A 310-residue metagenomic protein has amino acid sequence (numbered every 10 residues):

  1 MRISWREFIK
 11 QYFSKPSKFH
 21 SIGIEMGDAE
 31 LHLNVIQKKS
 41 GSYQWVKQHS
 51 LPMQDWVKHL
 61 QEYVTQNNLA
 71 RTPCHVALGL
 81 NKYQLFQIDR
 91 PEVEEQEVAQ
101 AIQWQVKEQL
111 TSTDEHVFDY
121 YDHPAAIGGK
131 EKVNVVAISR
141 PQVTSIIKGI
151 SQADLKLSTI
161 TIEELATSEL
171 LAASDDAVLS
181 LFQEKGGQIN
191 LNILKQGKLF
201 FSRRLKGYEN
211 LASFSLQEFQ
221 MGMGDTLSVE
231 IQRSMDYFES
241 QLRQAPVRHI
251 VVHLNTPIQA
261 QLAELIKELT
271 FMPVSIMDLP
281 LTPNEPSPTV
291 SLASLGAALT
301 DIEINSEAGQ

Functional and structural regions predicted by a protein language model:
M1-Q310: Hydrophobic/aromatic-enriched cytosolic interaction surfaces used to assemble or bind macromolecules
